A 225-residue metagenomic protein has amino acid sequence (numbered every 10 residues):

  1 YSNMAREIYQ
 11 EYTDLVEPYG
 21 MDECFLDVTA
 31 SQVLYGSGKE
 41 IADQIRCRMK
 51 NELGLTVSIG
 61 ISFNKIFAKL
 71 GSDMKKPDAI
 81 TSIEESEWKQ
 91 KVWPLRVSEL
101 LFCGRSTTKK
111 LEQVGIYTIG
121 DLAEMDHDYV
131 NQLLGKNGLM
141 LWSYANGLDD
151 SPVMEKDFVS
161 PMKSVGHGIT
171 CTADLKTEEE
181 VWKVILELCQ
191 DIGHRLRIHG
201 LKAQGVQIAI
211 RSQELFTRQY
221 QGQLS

Functional and structural regions predicted by a protein language model:
Y1-M140, V153-K156, H194: Gly/Gly-Pro- and Ser/Thr-rich, intrinsically disordered tail segments characteristic of DNA damage-repair and tolerance
T107, E112-S225: DNA-contacting surface of Y-family translesion DNA polymerases
